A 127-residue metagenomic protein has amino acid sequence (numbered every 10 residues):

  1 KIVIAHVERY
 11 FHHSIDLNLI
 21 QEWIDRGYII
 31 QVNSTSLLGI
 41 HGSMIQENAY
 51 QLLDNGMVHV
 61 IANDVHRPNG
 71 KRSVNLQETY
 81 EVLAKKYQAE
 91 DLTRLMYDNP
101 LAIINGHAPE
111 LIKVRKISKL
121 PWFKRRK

Functional and structural regions predicted by a protein language model:
K1-N55: Domain-core and long-helix interface of multi-subunit machines
H6, I30, D64, L92 (+1 more regions): Divalent metal-coordination and catalytic microenvironments
I24, I61, R115-S118: Alpha-helical repeat scaffolds
Y28, S34, D54, R72 (+2 more regions): Glycine-rich, Lys/Arg-enriched anion-binding loops that position phosphate/diphosphate groups for phosphoryl
G39-H41, N69-V74, I104: Short active-site-adjacent structural elements
M57-S73: Short acidic/histidine-rich active-site segments
H66-P68, L76-V82, K86: A hydrophobic, small-residue-rich beta->alpha segment in the mid-to-C-terminal subdomain of diverse proteins
E81-K127: Mid-to-C-terminal alpha-helical segments outside catalytic/metal-binding sites
